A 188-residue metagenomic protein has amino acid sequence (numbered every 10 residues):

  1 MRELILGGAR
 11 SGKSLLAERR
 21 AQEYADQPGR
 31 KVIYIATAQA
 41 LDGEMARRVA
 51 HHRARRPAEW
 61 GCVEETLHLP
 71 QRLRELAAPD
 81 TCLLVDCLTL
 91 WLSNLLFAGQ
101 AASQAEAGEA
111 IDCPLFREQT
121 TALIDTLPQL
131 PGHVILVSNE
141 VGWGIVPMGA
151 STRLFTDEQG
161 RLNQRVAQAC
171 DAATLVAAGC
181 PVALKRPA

Functional and structural regions predicted by a protein language model:
R2-A77: Conserved P-loop
L4, L84, I135-V137: Structural motif
A17, H52, L84, N139 (+1 more regions): Residue-level signal for inorganic ion chemistry
R30-I33, T81, H133, A172: Residues at the starts of beta-strands that form the adenosine-phosphate
A38, T66, L88-T89, E140-V141 (+1 more regions): Short, flexible active-site-adjacent loop segments at beta-strand->alpha-helix junctions, enriched in small/polar
A58-L115: Helix-adjacent hinge/juxtasegments
L92-A188: Replace "adjacent to P-loop NTPase cores in ATP/GTP-dependent enzymes" with "adjacent to NTP-binding cores
